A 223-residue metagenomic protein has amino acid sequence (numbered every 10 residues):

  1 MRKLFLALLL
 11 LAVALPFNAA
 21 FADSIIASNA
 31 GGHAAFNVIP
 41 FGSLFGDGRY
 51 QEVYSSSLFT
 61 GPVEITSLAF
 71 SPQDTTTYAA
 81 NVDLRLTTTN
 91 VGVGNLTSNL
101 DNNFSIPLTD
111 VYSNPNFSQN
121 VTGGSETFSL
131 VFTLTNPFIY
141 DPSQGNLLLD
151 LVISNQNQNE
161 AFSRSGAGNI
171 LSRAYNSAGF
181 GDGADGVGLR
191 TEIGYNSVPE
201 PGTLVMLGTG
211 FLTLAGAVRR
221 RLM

Functional and structural regions predicted by a protein language model:
M1-L4, R219-M223: Positively charged n-region of N-terminal signal peptides that target proteins for export
R2-L8, T203-L204: Sec-dependent signal peptide recognition, specifically the positively charged N-region followed immediately by
A7-P16: Bacterial N-terminal signal peptides
A19-F45: Boundary/junction segments of secreted and surface-exposed precursor proteins
S28-N29, N146-S197: Proprotein-processing/basic-patch segments
V63-D74, L149: A short beta-strand element within beta-rich, extracytoplasmic domains of secreted/secretory-pathway proteins
T77-N169: Aromatic- and Gly/Pro-enriched, solvent-exposed loop/edge beta-strand patches characteristic of beta-rich domains
P199-V218: A short, hydrophobic C-terminal helix/tail in secreted or cell-surface proteins
